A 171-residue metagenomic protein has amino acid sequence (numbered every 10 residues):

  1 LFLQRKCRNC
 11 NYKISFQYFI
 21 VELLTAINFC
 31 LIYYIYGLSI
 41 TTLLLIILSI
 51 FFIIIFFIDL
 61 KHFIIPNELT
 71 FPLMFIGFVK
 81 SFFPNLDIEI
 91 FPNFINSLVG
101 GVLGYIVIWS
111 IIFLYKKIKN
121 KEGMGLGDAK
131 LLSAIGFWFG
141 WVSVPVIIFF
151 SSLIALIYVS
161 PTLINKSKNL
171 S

Functional and structural regions predicted by a protein language model:
L1-Y18, S171: Membrane-proximal soluble regions of multi-pass membrane proteins
I14-L23, N67-L69: Select subsegments of transmembrane alpha-helices in polytopic membrane proteins, especially boundary-proximal
I20-L24, I47-L48, P72, L98-V102: Membrane-embedded alpha-helical segments of multi-pass membrane proteins, especially the transmembrane helices
A26, S81, L132, L156-L163: Hydrophobic transmembrane alpha-helices of multi-pass small-molecule transporters
C30, Y34, F82, W109 (+2 more regions): Membrane-embedded alpha-helical segments of multi-pass transporters/permeases
Y33-L44: Transmembrane helix-loop-helix
T42, I54-I154: Functional transmembrane core segments of multi-pass inner-membrane proteins
G125-G127, P161-S171: Interfacial loop-to-transmembrane junctions
